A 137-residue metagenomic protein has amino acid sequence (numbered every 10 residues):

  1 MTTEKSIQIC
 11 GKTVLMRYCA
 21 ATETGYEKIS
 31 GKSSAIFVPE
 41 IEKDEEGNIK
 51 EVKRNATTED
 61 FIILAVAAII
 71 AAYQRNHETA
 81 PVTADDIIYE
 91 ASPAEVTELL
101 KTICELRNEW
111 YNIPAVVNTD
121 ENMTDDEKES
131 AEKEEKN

Functional and structural regions predicted by a protein language model:
M1, A21, N55-T58: Generic hydrophobic-segment detector
M1-T13, S33-E51, R75-N137: Charged interaction scaffolds used for protein-protein
M16-Y18: Short capping micro-motif at the N-terminus of alpha-helices
A20-E40: Short, surface-exposed, low-complexity cationic segments
R54-I62, N76-H77: Alpha-helix N-cap/helix-initiation sites
D60-A71, K101-E105: Short, hydrophobic/amphipathic alpha-helical patches that form generic packing surfaces within helical domains
